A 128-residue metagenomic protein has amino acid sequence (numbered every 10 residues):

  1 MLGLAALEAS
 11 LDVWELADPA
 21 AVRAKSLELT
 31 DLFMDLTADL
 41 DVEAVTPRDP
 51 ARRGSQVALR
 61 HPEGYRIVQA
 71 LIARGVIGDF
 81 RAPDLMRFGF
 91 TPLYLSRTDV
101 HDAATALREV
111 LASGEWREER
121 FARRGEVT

Functional and structural regions predicted by a protein language model:
L2-V45: Conserved PLP-dependent catalytic core of the aminotransferase class-I/II
A9-D12, S55, F88: Positions in alpha-helical segments
P19, G64, R97-V100: Residues at or immediately preceding the N-termini of alpha-helices
A20, V57-A58, L95: Short, contiguous acidic/charged loop-to-helix segments that flank catalytic cores in large enzymes
L27-M34, A38-R74, P83: Conserved PLP-binding catalytic core of the aspartate aminotransferase-like
A70-T128: PLP-dependent enzyme catalytic core of the Aspartate aminotransferase-like
